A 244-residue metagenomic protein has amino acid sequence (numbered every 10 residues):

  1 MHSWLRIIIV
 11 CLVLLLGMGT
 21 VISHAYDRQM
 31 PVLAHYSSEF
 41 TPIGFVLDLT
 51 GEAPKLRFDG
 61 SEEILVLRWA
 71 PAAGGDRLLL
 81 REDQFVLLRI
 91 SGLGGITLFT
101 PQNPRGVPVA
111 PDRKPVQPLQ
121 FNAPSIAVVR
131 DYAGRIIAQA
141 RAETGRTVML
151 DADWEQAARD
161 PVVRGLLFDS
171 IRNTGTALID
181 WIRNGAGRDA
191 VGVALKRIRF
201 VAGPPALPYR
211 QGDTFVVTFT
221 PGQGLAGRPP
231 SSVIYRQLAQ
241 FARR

Functional and structural regions predicted by a protein language model:
M1-I9: Bacterial N-terminal signal peptides that target proteins for export
I8-G19: Bacterial N-terminal signal peptides
V21-A25: Sec/Tat signal peptide C-region and signal peptidase I cleavage site
Y26-P111: N-terminal Sec/ER secretory leader and immediately downstream segment of secreted/extracellular precursors
D27-I43, P118-Q156: Tryptophan-anchored aromatic micro-motifs
A73-L80, L98, Q117-N122, Y209 (+1 more regions): Short, surface-exposed linear segments at secondary-structure transitions and domain or protein termini
R89-A140: Contiguous hydrophobic, core-forming segments of folded domains
G134-R244: A eukaryote-biased signal for long
